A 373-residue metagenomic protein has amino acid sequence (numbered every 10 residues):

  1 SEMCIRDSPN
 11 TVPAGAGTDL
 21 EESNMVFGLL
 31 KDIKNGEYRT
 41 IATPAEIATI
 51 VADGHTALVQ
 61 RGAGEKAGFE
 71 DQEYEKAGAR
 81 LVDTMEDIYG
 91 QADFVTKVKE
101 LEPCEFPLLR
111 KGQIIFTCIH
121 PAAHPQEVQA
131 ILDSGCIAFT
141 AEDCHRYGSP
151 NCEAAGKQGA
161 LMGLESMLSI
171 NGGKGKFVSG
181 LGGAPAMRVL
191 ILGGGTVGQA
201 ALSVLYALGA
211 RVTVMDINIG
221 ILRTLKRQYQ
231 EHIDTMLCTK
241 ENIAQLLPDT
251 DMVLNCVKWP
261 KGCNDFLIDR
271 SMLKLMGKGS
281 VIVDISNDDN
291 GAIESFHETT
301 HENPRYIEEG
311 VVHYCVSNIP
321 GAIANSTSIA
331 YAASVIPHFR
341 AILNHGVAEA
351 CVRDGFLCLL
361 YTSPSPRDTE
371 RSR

Functional and structural regions predicted by a protein language model:
S1-S8, Y361-D368: Conserved small/polar residues in nucleotide/adenosyl-binding loops
G15, E21-A130: An N-terminal-biased, well-structured beta-alpha scaffold segment characteristic of Rossmann-like dinucleotide-binding
G15, V26, D32, F106-A186: Glycine/serine-rich phosphate-binding loop and adjoining beta1-alpha1 elements at the start of nucleotide-handling
E37-A52, L58-V59, F177-T250, N255: Glycine-rich phosphate/diphosphate-binding loop of Rossmann-like nucleotide-binding domains
I88-L101, K240-D265: Rossmann-like NAD(P)-binding element
L101-I115, G262-K278: Rossmann-fold NAD(P) dinucleotide-binding segment
A123-T140, V281-V312: Rossmann-fold NAD(P)-binding glycine/threonine-rich loop
E142-M162, S166-F177, A292-S363, R367: Adenosine-phosphate binding glycine-rich loop
